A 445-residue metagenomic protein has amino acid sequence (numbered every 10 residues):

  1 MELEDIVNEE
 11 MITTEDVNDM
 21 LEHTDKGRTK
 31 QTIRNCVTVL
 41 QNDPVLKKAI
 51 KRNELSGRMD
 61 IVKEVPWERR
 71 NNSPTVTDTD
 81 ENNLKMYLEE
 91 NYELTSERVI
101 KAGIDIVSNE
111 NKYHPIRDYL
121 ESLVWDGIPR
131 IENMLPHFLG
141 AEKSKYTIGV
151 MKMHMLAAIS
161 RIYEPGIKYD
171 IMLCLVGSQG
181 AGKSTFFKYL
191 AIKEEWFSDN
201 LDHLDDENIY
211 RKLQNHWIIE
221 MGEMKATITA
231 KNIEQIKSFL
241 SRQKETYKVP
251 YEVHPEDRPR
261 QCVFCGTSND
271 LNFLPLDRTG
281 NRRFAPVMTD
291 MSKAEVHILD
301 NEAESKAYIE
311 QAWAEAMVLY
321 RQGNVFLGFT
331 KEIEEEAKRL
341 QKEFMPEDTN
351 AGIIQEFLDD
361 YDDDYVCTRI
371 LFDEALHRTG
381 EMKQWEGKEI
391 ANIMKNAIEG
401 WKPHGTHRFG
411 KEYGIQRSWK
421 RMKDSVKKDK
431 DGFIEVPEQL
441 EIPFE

Functional and structural regions predicted by a protein language model:
M1-R130, K145, G149, G380-W385 (+3 more regions): N-terminal nucleic-acid engagement/recognition segments and initiation subdomains in replication, restriction
I104-Q214, R369: P-loop NTPase catalytic core of nucleic-acid-dependent motor ATPases
I209-Q214, V249-T267: AAA+/SF3 P-loop NTPase mechanochemical coupling elements
N215-W217, Q243, R260-V263, T279-A285: Short glycine-/polar-rich loops that comprise or flank the Walker A/P-loop and associated switch/sensor motifs
I218-L240, L274-G280: Conserved AAA+/SF3 P-loop NTPase catalytic/coupling segment centered on the Walker-B
I233-E256: Conserved catalytic/switch belt of AAA+ P-loop NTPases
L276-E295: A short helix-turn-beta junction within AAA+ P-loop NTPase domains corresponding to the substrate/partner-engaging
L327-E445: DNA transaction DNA-binding modules
